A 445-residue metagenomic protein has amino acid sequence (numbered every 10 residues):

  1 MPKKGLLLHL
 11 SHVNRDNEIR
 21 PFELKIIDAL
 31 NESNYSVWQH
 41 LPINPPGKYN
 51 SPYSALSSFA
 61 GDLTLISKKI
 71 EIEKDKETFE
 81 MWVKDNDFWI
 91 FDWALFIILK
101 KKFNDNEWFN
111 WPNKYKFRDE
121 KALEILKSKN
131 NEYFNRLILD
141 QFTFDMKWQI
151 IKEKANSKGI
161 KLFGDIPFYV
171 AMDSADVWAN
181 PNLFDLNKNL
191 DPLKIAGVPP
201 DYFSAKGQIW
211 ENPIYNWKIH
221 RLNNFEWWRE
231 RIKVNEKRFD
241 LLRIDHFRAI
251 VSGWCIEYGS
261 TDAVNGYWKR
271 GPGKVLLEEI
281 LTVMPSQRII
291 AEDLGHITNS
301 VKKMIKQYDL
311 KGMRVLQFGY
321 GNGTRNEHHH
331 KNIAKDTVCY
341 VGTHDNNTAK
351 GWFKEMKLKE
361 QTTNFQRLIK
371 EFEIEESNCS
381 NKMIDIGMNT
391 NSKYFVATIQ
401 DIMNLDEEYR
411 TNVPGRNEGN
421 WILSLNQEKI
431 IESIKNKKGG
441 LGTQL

Functional and structural regions predicted by a protein language model:
M1-D16, Y49-D145, V170-V396, Q400-I402 (+3 more regions): Alpha-amylase-like alpha-glycosidases and glucanotransferases acting on alpha-linked glucans and related
P21-E23, K147, L276: Conserved alpha-helical elements of sugar-nucleotide-dependent glycosyltransferases
P21-P46, K237-F239, G387-N389: Catalytic domains of carbohydrate-active enzymes, especially glycoside hydrolases
N31, W148-K158, L281, I305-K306: Surface-exposed amphipathic alpha-helices with a cationic face
S33-P42, A155, K161-F168, N235-A249: Short acidic catalytic loops
L137-V170: Conserved, well-ordered alpha-helix/loop/beta-strand core segments that scaffold catalytic motifs
I431-S433: A short acidic/small-residue loop/turn micro-motif
K435-L445: C-terminal accessory segments of extracellular proteins
